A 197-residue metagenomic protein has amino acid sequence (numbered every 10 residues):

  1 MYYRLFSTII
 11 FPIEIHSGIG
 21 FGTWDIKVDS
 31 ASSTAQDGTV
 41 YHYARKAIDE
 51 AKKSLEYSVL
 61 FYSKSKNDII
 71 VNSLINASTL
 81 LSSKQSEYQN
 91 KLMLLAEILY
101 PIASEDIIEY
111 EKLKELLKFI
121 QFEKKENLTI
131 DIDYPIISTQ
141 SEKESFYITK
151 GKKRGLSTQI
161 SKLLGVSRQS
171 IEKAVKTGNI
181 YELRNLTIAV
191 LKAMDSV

Functional and structural regions predicted by a protein language model:
M1-V197: Regulatory and interdomain segments flanking nucleotide-handling catalytic cores in signaling/defense enzymes
